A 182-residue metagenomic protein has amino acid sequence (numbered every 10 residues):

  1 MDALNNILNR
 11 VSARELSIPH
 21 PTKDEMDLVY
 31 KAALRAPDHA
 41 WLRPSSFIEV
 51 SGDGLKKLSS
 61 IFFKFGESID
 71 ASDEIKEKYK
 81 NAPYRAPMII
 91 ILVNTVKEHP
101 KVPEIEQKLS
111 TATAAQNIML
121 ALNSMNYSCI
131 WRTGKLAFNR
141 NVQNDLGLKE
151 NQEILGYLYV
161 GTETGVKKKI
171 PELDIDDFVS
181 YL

Functional and structural regions predicted by a protein language model:
M1-A86, L182: N-terminal amphipathic, basic helical "cap/leader" segment at the start of enzyme domains
A3-S12, I154-L182: C-terminal helix-cap and adjacent tail motif
A33, I90, E98-N144: Small-aliphatic-rich amphipathic alpha-helix that forms the alpha element of a beta-alpha
S51-G54, T95-V96, T162-G165: Short loop segments at secondary-structure junctions
K78-P100: Ordered, amphipathic secondary-structure segments that act as subunit-interaction surfaces in large macromolecular
P87-I89, S128, E153-L155: Structural motif
V142-E153: Short, electropositive alpha-helical surface patch
